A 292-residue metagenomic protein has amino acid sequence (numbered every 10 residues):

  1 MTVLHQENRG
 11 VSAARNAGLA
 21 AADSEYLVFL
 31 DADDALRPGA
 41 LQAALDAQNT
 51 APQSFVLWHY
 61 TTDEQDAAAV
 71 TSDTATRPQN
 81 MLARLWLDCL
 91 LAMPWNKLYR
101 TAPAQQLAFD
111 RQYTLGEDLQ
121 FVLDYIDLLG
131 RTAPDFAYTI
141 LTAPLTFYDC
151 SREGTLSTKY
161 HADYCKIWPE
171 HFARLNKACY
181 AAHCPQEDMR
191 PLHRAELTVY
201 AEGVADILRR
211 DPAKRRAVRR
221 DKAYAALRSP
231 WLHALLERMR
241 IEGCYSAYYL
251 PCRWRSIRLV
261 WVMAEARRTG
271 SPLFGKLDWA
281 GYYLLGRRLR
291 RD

Functional and structural regions predicted by a protein language model:
Q6-A22: Glycine-rich, basic loop-to-helix element that forms the pyrophosphate-binding segment of sugar-nucleotide handling
R15, D23, L36-A44: Acidic donor-diphosphate engagement hotspot in glycosyltransferases and nucleotidyltransferases that stabilizes
L27: Short aromatic/hydrophobic "clamp" motif used to bind/position activated sugar donors
D31-A35: The conserved acidic donor/metal-binding loop of glycosyltransferases
G39-V70: Conserved donor NDP-sugar-binding/catalytic core segment of glycosyltransferases
A83-H161: Conserved nucleotide-sugar donor-binding catalytic segment
P144-R152, T158-R190, V199-G203, R210-L235: Catalytic core of nucleotide-sugar-dependent glycosyltransferases
R209-D292: Membrane-interface aromatic/basic loop that binds lipid-linked glycans or pyrophosphate carriers, typified by
